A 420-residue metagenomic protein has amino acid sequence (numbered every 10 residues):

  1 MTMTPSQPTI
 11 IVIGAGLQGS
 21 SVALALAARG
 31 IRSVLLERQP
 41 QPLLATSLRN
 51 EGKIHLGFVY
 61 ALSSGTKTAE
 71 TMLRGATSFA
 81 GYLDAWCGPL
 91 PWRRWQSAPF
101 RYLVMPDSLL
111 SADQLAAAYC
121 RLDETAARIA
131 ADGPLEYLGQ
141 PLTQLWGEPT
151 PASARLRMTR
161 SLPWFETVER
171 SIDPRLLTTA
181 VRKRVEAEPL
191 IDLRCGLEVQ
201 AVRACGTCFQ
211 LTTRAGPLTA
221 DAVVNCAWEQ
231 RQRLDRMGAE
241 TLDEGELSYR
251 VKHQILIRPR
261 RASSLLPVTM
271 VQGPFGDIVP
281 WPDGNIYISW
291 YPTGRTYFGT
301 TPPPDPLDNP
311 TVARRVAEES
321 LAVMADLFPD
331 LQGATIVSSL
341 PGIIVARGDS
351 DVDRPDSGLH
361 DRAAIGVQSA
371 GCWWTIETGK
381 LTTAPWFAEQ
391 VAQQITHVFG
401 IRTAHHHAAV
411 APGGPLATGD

Functional and structural regions predicted by a protein language model:
P8-L35: N-terminal Rossmann-like FAD-binding beta1-loop-alpha1 element of flavoenzymes
A28-L48: Glycine-rich FAD pyrophosphate-binding loop
P42-L43, A215-M270, W281-G284, P306 (+3 more regions): Central helical "cap/lid" subdomain
G52-T150: Dinucleotide-binding Rossmann-like beta1-alpha1 core, especially the glycine-rich loop that anchors the ADP
R93-D107, L145-E188, A370-T378: Helix-loop-beta segment of a Rossmann-like dinucleotide-binding subdomain
L162-V168, A325-L416: C-terminal catalytic lobe of FAD-dependent flavoproteins
P163-A222, C226-D235, A384-A392: Helical element adjacent to the flavin cofactor pocket in flavoenzyme catalytic cores
S264-D356: Active-site lid/adjacent beta-loop-alpha segment flanking the redox-cofactor pocket in flavoenzymes
